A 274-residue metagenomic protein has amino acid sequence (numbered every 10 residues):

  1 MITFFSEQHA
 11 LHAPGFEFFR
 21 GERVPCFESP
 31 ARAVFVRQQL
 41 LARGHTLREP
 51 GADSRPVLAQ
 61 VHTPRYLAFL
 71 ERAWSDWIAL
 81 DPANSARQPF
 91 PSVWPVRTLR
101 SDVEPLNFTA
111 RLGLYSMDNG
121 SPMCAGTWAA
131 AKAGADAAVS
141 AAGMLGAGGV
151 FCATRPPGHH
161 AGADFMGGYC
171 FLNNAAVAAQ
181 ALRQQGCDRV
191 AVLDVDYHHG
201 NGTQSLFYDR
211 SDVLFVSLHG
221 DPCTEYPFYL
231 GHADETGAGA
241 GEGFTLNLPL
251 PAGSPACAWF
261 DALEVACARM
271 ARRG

Functional and structural regions predicted by a protein language model:
M1-L193, H198-G274: HDAC/HDAC-like amidohydrolase catalytic core signature
